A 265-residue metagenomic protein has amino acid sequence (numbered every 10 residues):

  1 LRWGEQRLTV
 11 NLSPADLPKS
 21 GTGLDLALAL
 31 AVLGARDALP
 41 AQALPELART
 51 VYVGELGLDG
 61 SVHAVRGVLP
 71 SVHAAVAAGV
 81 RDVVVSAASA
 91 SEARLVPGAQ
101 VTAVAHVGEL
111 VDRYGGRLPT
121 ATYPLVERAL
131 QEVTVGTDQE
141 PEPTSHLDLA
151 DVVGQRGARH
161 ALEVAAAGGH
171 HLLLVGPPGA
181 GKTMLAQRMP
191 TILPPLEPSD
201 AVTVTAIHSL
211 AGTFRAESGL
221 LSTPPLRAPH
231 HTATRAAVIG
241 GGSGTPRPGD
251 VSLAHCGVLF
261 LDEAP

Functional and structural regions predicted by a protein language model:
L1-L173, P177-A180, M184: Peripheral, non-AAA+ core regions of ATP-driven protein-machinery
L33, I239-T245: Short gly/ser/thr-rich secondary-structure transition/capping motifs
V53, V104, I239, F260-D262: Hydrophobic residues in beta-strands of the RecA-like P-loop NTPase core, especially within AAA+ ATPase
G169, A233, P246: Short coil/loop residues immediately preceding or within conserved phosphate-binding loops of NTP-utilizing enzyme
L174-S218: Walker A/P-loop
S218-G240: Inter-Walker segment of RecA-like/P-loop motor cores
H230, P246-P265: Conserved AAA+/SF3 P-loop NTPase catalytic/coupling segment centered on the Walker-B
